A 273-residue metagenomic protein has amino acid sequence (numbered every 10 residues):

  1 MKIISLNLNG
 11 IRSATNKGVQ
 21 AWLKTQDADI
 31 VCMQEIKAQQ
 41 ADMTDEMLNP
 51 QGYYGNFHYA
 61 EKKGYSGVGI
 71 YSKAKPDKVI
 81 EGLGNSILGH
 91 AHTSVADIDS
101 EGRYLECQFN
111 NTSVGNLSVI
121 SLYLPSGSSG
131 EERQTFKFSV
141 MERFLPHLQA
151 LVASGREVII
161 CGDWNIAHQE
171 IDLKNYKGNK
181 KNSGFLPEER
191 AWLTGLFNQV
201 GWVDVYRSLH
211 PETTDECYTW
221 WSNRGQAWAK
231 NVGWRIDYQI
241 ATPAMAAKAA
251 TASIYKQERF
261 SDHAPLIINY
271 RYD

Functional and structural regions predicted by a protein language model:
M1-N9, G115-S128, C161: Active-site-proximal beta-strand elements of phosphoester/diester hydrolases
M1-P50, Y54-V68, L196: N-terminal, active-site-proximal structural segment of metallo-dependent hydrolase catalytic domains
L6-N7, L23-A41, V119, H147-E170 (+4 more regions): Active-site beta-strand/loop signature of hydrolases that rely on acidic residues for catalysis
D27, Q51-Y54, V140-V232, I236: Metal-dependent phosphoesterases centered on the DNase I-like endonuclease/exonuclease/phosphatase
I36-K37, D45-P125: Structured beta-strand-rich core segments of catalytic domains in phosphoester-bond hydrolases
K63-V79, R224-A247: Conserved beta strand-loop-helix elements of the APE1-like EEP
L83-G84, D204-T213, A252-K256: Acidic carboxylate-rich catalytic motifs and surrounding loops in phosphoryl-/glycosyl-chemistry enzymes
G84-A96, L124-M141, K177-N182: Surface-exposed cleft-lining segments at the edges of enzyme active sites
